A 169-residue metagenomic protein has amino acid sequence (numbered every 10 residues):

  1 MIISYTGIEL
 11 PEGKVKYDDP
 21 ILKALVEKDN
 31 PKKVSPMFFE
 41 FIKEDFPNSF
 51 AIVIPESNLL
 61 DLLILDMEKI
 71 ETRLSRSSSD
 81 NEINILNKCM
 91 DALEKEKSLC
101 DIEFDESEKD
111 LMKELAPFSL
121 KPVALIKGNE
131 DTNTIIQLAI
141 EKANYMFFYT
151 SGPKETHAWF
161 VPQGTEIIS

Functional and structural regions predicted by a protein language model:
M1-N58, F118-K121, A139-A158, P162 (+1 more regions): Conserved G1/Walker A P-loop phosphate-binding module
D45-K127, I135: Phosphate/Mg2+-binding loops and adjacent switch elements in nucleotide/diphosphate-handling enzyme cores
D131-E141: Charged, low-complexity intrinsically disordered regulatory segments in eukaryotic signaling
